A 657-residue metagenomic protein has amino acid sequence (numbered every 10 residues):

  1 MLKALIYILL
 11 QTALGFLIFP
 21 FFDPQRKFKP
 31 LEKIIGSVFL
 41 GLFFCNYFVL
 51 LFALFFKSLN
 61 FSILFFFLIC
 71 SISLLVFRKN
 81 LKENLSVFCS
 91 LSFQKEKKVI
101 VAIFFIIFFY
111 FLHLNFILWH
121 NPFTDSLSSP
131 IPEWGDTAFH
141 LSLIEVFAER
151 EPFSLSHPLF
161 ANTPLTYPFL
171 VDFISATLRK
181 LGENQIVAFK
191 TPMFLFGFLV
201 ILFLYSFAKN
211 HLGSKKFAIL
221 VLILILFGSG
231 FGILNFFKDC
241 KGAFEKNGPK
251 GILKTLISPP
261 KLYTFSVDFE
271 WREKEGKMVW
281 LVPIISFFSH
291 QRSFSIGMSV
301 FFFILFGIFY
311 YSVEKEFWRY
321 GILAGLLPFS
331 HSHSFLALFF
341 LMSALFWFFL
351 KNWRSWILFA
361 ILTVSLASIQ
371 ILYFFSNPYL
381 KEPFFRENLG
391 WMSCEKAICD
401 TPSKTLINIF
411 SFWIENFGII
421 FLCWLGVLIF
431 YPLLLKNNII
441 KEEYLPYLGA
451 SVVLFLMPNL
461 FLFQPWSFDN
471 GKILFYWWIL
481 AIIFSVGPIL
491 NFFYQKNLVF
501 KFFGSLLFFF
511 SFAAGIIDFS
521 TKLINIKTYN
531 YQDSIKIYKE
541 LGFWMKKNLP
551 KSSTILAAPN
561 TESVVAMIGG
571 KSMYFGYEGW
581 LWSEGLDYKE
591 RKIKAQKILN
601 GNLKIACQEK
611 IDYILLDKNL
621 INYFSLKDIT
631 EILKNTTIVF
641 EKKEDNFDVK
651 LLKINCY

Functional and structural regions predicted by a protein language model:
M1-F93: Membrane-embedded, hydrophobic transmembrane alpha-helices
E83-K97, Y310-E316, F349-L358, V427-V452 (+1 more regions): Membrane-interface helix-loop-helix junctions at transmembrane boundaries of multi-pass membrane enzymes, predominantly
K97-F108, L220-L224, K351-F374, Y447-L448 (+1 more regions): Hydrophobic alpha-helical membrane-interfacial segments at the cytosolic entry of transmembrane helices
I106-V300, S332-H333, T528-Y531, P559: Active-site lumenal/periplasmic loops and adjacent helix-entry segments of GT-C-fold, multi-pass membrane
F194-F198, F294, L336-F339, W466-F492: Hydrophobic/aromatic-rich transmembrane helices and adjacent perimembrane loops
I285-F288, F317-S332, S343: Membrane-interface alpha helices of multi-pass inner-membrane proteins
F301-Y310, F340-F349, L362, F417-Y444 (+2 more regions): Hydrophobic, aromatic-rich transmembrane alpha-helices and their immediate juxtamembrane boundary segments
F493, N497-Y657: Extracytoplasmic
